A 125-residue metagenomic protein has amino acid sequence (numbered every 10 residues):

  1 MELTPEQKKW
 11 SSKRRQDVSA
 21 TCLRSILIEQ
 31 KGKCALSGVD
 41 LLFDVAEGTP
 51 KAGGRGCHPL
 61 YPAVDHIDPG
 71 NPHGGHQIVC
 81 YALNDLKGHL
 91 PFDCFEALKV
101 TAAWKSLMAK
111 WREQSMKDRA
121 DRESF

Functional and structural regions predicted by a protein language model:
M1-F43, N71-G75, L86, F92-E113 (+1 more regions): Contiguous alpha-helical segments
L36-V79, K87: Histidine-centered nuclease catalytic patch
